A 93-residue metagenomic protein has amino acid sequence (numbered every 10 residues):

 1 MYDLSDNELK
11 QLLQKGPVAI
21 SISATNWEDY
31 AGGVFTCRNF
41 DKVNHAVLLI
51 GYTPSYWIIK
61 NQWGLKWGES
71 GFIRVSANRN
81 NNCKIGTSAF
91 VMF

Functional and structural regions predicted by a protein language model:
M1-K60, L65-F93: Predominantly the structural core of cysteine protease catalytic domains
